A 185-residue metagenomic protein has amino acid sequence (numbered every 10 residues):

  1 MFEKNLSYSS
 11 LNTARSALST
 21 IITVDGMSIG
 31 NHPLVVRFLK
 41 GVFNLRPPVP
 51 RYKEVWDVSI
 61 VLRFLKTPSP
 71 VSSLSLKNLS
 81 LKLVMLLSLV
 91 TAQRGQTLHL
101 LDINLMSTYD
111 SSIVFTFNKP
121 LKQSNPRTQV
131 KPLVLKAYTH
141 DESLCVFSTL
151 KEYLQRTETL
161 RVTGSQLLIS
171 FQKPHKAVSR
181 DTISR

Functional and structural regions predicted by a protein language model:
M1-R185: Extended, non-catalytic subsegments within catalytic or DNA/protein-binding/adaptor domains
